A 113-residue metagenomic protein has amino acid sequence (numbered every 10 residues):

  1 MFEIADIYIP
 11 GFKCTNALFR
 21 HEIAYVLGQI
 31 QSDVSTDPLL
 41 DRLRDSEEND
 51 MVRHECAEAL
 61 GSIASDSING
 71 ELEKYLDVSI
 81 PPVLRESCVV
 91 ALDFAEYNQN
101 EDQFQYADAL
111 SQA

Functional and structural regions predicted by a protein language model:
M1, P10, L18-S32, M51-S65 (+1 more regions): Structural detector for internal amphipathic alpha-helices that build alpha-solenoid repeat scaffolds
M1-K13, S32-R44, S65-D77, Q99-A109: Amphipathic alpha-helical scaffolding segments comprising HEAT/armadillo-like alpha-solenoid repeats
F12-L18, D45-M51, D77-V83: Short coil turns that connect the paired helices of HEAT/ARM alpha-solenoid repeats
